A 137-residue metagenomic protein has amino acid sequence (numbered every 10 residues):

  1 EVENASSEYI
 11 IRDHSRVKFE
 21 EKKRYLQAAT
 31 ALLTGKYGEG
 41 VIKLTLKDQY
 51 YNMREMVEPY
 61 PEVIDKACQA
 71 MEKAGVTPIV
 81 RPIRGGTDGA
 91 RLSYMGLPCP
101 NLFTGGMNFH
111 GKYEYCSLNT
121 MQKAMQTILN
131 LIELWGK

Functional and structural regions predicted by a protein language model:
E1-K137: Metal-dependent amide/peptide-bond hydrolase catalytic core, centered on the "pita-bread" metallohydrolase fold
